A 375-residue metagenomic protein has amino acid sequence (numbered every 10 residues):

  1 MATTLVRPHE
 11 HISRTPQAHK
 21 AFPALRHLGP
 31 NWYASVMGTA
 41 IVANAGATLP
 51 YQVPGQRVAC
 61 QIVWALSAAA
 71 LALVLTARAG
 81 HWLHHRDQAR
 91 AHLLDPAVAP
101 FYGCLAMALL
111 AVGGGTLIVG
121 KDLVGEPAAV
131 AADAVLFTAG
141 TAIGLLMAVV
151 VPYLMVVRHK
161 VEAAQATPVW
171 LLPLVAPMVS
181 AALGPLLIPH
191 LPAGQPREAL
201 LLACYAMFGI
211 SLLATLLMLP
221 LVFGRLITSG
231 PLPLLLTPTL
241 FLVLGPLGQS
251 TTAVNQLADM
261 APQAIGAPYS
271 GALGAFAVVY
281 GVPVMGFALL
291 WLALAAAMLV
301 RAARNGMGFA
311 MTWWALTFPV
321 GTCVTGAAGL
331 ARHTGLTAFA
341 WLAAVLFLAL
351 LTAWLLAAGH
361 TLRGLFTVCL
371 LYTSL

Functional and structural regions predicted by a protein language model:
A2-A79, L93: N-terminal signal-anchor module of multipass membrane proteins
A21-S35, A91-A99, Y153-P177, G224-G248 (+1 more regions): Cytoplasm-facing juxtamembrane segments at the starts of transmembrane helices in multi-pass membrane proteins
H27-T48, C104-T116, W170-L186, V243-Q256 (+1 more regions): The first (N-terminal) embedded transmembrane alpha-helix
V53-P54, L191-R197, A261-G271, A328-L346: Extracellular/periplasmic helix-loop-helix junctions in multi-pass membrane proteins
G55-L123, A128, A134: Membrane helical hairpin/interfacial module
R90-V98, L117-P177, P185-F208, L232-P233: Membrane-interface helix-loop-helix junctions at boundaries between adjacent transmembrane segments
A139, W170-A295: Generic multipass alpha-helical transmembrane bundles of integral membrane proteins
Y372-T373: Conserved small/polar residues in nucleotide/adenosyl-binding loops
